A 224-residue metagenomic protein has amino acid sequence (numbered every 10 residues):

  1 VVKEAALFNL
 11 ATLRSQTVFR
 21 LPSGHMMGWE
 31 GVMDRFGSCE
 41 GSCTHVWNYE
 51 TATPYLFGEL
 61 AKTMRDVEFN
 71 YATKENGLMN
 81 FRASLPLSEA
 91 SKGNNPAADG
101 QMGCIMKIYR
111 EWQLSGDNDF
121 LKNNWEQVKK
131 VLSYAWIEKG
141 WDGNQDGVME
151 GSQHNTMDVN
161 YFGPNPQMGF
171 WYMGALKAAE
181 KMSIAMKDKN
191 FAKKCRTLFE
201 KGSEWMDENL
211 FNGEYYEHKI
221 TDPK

Functional and structural regions predicted by a protein language model:
V1-G31, K139-Q167, W171-K224: Catalytic cores of carbohydrate-active enzymes
V1-K139, E150-M157, P164: Substrate-binding groove/exosite segments of carbohydrate-active enzymes
